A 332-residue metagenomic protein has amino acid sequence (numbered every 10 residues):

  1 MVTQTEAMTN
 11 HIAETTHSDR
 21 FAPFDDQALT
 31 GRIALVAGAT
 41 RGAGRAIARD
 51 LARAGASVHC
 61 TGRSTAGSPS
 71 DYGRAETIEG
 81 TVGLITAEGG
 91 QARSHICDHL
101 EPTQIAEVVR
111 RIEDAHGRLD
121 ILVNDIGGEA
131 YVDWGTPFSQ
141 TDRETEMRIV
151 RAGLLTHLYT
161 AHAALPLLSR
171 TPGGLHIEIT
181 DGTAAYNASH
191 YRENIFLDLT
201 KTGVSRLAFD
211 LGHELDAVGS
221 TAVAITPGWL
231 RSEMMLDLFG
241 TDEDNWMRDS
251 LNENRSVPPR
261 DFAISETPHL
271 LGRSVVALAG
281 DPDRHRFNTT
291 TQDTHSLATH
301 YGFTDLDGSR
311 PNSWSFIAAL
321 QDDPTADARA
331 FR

Functional and structural regions predicted by a protein language model:
R32, G90-Q91, R118-L119, L168-G182 (+2 more regions): Active-site loop of short-chain dehydrogenase/reductase
I33, T40-R41: Conserved glycine-rich cofactor-binding loop
A54-G80: Conserved glycine-rich Rossmann-like NAD(P)H-binding loop of the short-chain dehydrogenase/reductase
A75-E76, H95-V108, R143: The beta1-alpha1 cofactor-binding region of Rossmann-like NAD(H)/NADP(H)-dependent oxidoreductases
D120, S139-L158, I177, V204: Catalytic Tyr-X3-Lys loop
G128-A130, Q140-R143, S169, G174-A217 (+1 more regions): Catalytic loop of short-chain dehydrogenase/reductase
A161-H162, F209: A short, exposed helix-loop element centered on a Lys and neighboring polar residues
A224, N245-R332: C-terminal helical subdomain
